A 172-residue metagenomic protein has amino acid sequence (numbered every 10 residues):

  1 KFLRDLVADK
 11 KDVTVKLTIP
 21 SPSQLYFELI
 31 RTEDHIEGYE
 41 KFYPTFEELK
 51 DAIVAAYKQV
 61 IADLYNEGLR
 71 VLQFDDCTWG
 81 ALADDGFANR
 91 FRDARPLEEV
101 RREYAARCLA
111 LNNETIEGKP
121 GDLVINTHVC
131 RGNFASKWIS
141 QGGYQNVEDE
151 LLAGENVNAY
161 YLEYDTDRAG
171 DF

Functional and structural regions predicted by a protein language model:
K1-F172: Domain-level signal for soluble alpha/beta catalytic cores
